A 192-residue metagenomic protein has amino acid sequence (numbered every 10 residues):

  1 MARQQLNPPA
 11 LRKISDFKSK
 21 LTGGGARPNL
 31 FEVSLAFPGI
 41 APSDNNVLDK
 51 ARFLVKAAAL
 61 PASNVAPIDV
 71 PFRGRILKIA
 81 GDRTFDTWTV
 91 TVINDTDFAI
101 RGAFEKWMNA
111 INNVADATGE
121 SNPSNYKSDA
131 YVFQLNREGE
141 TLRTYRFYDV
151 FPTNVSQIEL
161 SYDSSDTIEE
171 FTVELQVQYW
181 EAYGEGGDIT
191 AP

Functional and structural regions predicted by a protein language model:
M1-P192: Glycine-rich, low-complexity intrinsically disordered segments
